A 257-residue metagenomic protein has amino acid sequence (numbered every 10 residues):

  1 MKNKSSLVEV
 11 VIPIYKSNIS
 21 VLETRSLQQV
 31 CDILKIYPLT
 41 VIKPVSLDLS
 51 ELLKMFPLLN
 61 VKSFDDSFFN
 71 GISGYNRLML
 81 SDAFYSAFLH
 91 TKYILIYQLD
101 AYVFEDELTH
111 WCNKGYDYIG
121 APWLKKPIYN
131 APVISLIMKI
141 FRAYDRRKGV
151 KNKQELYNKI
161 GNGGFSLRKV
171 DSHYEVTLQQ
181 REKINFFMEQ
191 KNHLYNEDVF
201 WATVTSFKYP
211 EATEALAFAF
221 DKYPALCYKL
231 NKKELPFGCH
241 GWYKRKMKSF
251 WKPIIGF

Functional and structural regions predicted by a protein language model:
M1-Q28: N-proximal low-complexity "stem/linker" segments adjacent to membrane-targeting elements
I12-K16, V41-V45, G120: Short beta-strand/turn micro-motifs composed of small residues that flank or help shape donor/cofactor-binding pockets
S26-Y37: Short, acidic, metal-binding catalytic loop of nucleotide-sugar glycosyltransferases
I42-K92: Active-site-proximal specificity loops/subdomain of glycosyltransferases
T91-V103: Short beta-strand-to-loop acidic/aromatic patch adjacent to the donor-nucleotide binding site
V103-I140: Conserved donor-nucleotide/metal-binding helix-loop-beta segment in metal-dependent transferases, i.e., the alpha-helix
Y144-F257: Catalytic core and acceptor-binding pocket of nucleotide-sugar-dependent glycosyltransferases
